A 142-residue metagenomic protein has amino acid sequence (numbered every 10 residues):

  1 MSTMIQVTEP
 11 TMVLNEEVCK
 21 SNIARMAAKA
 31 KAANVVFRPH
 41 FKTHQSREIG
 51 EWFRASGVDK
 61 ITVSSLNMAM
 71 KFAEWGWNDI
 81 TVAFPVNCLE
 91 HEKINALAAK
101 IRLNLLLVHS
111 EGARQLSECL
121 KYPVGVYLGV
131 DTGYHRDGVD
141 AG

Functional and structural regions predicted by a protein language model:
M1-L14: Generic N-terminal amphipathic, Lys/Arg-enriched alpha-helix
S2, A24-R25, T43-H44: Short, flexible segments with low predicted structural confidence
Q6, K29-K31, L97, L120: A generic structural signal for short, solvent-exposed coil/turn residues that cap or connect secondary-structure
N22-K31, I49, K71-E74: A short, N-terminal amphipathic alpha-helix
V36: Flexible, glycine/charged-enriched surface loops at secondary-structure junctions
H40-G142: Active-site-proximal beta-alpha core segment in soluble small-molecule metabolic enzymes
